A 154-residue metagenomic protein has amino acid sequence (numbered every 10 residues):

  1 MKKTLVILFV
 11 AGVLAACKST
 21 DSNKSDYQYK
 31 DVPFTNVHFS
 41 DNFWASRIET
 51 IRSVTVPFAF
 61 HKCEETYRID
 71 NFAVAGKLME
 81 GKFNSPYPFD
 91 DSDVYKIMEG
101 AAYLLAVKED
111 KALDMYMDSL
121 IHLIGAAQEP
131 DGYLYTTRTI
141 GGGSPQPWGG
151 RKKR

Functional and structural regions predicted by a protein language model:
K2-L8: Sec-dependent signal peptide recognition, specifically the positively charged N-region followed immediately by
L14-A16: C-terminal motif of bacterial Sec signal peptides marking the signal peptidase cleavage site
D21-R154: Glycan-recognition and catalytic cores of secretory/periplasmic carbohydrate-active enzymes
